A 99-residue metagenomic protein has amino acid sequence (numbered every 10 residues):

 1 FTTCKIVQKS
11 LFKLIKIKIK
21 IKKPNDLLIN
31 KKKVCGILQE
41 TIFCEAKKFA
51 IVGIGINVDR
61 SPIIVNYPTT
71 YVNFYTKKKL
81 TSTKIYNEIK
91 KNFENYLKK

Functional and structural regions predicted by a protein language model:
F1-I19, I29-K99: Long, positively charged amphipathic alpha-helical accessory segments at protein N-termini or as interdomain linkers
I21-K23: Short loop/edge segments at beta-strand edges and connector loops that shape dinucleotide/nucleotide cofactor-binding
